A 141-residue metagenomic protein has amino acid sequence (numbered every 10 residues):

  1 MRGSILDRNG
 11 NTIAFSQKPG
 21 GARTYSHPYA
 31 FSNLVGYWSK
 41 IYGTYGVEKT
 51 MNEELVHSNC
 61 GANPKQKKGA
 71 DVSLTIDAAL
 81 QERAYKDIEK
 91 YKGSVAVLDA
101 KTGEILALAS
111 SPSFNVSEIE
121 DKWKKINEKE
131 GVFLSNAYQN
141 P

Functional and structural regions predicted by a protein language model:
M1-S94, K101, L108-Y138: Extracytoplasmic/periplasmic proteins that interact with beta-lactams or build/remodel peptidoglycan
